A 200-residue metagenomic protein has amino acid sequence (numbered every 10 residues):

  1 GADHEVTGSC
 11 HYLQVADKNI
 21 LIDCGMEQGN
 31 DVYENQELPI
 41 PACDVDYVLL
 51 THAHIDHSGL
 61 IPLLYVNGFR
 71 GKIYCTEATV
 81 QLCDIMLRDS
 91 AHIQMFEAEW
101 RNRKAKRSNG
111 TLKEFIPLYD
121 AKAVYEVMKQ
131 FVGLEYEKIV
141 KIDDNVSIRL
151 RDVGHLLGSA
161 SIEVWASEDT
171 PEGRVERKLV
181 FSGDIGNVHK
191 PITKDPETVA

Functional and structural regions predicted by a protein language model:
A2-L49, S58, Y65-A200: His/Asp/Glu-rich metal-coordinating catalytic cores of metallo-dependent phosphodiesterases/hydrolases acting on
